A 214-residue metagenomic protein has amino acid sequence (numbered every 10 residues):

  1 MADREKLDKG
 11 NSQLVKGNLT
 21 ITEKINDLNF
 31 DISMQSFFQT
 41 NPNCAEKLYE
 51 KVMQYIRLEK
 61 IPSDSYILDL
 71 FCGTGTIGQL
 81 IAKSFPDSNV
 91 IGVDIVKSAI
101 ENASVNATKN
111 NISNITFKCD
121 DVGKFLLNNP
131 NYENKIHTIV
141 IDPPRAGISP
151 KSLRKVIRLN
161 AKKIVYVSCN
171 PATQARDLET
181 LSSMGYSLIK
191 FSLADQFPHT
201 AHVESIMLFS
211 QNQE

Functional and structural regions predicted by a protein language model:
M1-E214: Rossmann-like S-adenosyl-L-methionine
